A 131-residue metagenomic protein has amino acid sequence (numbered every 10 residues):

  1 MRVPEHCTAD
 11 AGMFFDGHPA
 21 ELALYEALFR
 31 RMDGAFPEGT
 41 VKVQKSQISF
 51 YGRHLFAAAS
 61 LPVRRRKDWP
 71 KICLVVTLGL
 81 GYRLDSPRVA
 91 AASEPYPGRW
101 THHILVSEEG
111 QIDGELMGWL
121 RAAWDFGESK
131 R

Functional and structural regions predicted by a protein language model:
M1, V76-L78, L120: Conserved short hydrophobic patches within well-ordered secondary structure
M1-R31, A35-F36, T40-V43, Q47: Charge-rich, low-complexity N-terminal segments
L24, L28, L55, L116-W119: Amphipathic alpha-helical interface surfaces
P37, G81, E128: Residue-level marker of positions within ordered structural domains that often coincide with functionally constrained
K42-T101: Short, conserved beta-strand/beta-arch hydrophobic-aromatic motifs that form part of recognition grooves or interface
P95-R131: Well-ordered alpha/beta subsegment
